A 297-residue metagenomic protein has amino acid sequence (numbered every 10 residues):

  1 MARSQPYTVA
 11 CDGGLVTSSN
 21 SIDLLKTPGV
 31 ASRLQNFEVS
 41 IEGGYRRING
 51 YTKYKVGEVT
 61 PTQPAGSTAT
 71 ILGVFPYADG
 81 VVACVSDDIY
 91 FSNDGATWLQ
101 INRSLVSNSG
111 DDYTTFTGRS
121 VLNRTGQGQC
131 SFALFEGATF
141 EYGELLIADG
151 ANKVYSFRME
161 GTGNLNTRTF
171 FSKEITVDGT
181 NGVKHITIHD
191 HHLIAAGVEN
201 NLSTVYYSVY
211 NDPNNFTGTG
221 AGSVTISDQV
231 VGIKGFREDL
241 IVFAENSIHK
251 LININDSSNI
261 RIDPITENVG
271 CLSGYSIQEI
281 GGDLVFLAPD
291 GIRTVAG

Functional and structural regions predicted by a protein language model:
M1-N102, V177-H249: N-terminal beta-propeller domains
G66-F75, S107-A138, T176-D190, D228-I233 (+1 more regions): Repeated scaffold domains used in trafficking and secretory/extracellular systems, primarily beta-propellers
V81, E144-L146, T162-N164: Intein modules and their embedded homing endonuclease domains
N93-A96, R158-T162, N211, N253-D256: Short loop/turn segments that connect beta-strands within beta-propeller blades
L99-L105, N166-T176, T217-G220, I260-I265: Beta-propeller fold detector
T139, E144, H192, D228-G297: Beta-sheet-dominated scaffold domains
M159-T187: Asp-box/WD-like beta-propeller blade repeats and closely related beta-sheet repeat scaffolds
